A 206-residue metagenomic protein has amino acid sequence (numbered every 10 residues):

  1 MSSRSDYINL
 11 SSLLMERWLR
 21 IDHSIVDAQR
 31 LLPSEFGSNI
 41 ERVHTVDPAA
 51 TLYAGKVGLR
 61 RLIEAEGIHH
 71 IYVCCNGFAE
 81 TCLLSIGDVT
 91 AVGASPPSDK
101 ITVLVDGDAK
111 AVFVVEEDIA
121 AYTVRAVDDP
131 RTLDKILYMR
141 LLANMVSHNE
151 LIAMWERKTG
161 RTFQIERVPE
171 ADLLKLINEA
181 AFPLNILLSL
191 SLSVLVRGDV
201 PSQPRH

Functional and structural regions predicted by a protein language model:
M1-Q29, P33, N39-V43: NAD(P)H-binding glycine-rich loop region in Rossmannoid oxidoreductase-like domains and their noncatalytic homologs
N9, G37-Q164, V168, L173-L187 (+1 more regions): Oxidoreductase cofactor-interface core, primarily capturing Rossmann-like NAD(P)-dependent enzymes
L192-H206: NAD(P)-dependent Rossmann-like dehydrogenase/reductase catalytic/cofactor-binding core
